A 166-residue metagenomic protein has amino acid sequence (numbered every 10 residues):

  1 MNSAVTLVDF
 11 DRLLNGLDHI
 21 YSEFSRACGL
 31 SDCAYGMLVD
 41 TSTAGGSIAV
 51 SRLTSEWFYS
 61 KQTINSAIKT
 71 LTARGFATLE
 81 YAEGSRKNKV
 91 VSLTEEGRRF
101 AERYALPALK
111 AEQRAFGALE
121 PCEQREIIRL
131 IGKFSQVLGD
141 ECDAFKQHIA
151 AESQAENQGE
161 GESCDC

Functional and structural regions predicted by a protein language model:
M1, C122-C166: C-terminal regulatory/oligomerization modules of transcriptional regulators
M1-C28, E162-D165: N-terminal leader segment of winged-helix/HTH proteins
D9, G36-D40, R99, E126: Pre-recognition alpha-helix immediately N-terminal to the DNA-recognition helix within helix-turn-helix or winged-helix
F10-L13, L17-Y21, W57, F100 (+2 more regions): Alpha-helical linker/hinge and terminal dimerization helices associated with HTH transcriptional regulators
H19-T63: N-terminal helix-turn-helix DNA-binding core of bacterial DNA-binding proteins
V50, I68-K69: Short, hydrophobic-biased segments on the C-terminal half of alpha helices that form "recognition helices"
K69-R129: Charged, amphipathic alpha-helical coiled-coil/dimerization segments
